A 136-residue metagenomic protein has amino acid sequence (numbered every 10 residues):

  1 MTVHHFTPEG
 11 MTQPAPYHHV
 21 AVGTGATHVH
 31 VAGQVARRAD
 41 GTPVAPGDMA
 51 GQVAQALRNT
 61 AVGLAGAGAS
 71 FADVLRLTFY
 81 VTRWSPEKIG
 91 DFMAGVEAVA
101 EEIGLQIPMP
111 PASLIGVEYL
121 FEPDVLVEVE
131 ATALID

Functional and structural regions predicted by a protein language model:
M1-R58, V62-L75, T82-D136: N-terminal presequence-like segments and the immediate start of the first folded domain
